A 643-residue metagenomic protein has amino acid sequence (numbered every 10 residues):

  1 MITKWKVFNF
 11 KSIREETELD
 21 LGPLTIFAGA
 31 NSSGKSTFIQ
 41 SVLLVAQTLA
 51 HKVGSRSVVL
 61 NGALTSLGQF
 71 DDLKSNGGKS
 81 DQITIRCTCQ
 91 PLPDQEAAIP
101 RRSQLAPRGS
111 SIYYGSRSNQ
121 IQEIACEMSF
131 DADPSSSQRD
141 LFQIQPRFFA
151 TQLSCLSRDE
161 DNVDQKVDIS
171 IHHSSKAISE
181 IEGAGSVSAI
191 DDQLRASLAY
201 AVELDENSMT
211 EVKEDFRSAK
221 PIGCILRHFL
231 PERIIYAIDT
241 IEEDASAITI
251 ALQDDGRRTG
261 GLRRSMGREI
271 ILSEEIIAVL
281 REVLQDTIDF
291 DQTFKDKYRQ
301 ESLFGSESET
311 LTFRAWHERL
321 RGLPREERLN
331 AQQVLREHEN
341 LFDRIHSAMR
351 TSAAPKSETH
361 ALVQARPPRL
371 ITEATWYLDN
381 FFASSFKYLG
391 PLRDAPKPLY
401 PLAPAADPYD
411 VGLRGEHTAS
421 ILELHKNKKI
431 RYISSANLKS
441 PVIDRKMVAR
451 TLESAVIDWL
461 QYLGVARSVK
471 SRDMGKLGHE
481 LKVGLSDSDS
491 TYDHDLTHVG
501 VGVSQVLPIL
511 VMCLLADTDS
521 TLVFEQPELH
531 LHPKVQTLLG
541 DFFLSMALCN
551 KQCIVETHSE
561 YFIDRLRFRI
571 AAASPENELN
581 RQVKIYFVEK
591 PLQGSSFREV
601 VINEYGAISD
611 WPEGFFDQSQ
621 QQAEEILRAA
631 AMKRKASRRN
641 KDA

Functional and structural regions predicted by a protein language model:
M1-P396, M447, S471-R472, I570-E578 (+2 more regions): P-loop NTPase switch/coupling surface
M1-P93, I443-R639: Switch/communication elements of ASCE P-loop NTPase nucleotide-binding domains
F8, Y113-Y114, Y200, Y236 (+13 more regions): Sequence-level detector for tyrosine residue identity
G22, I99-A106, Y400-G415, R598-E604: Short, polar loop/linker segments at the starts of domains and inter-domain junctions
R108-N119, Y409-H425, W611-G614: Short, cationic low-complexity segments
Q332-D343, A348, A353-P368, A383-F386 (+2 more regions): Long, K/E/R/D-enriched contiguous segments that form extended
